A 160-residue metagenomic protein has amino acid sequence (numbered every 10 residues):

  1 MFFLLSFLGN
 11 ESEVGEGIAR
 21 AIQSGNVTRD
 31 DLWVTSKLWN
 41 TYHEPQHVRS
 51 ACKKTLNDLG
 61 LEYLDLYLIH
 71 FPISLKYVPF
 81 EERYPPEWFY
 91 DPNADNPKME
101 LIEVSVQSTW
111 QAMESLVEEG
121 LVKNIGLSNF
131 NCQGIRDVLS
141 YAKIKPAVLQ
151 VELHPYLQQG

Functional and structural regions predicted by a protein language model:
M1-L32, P45-S50, E62: N-terminal binding-site loop/beta-alpha segment at the start of enzyme catalytic domains that lines or forms
F2, V14, V34, T55 (+5 more regions): Conserved, mostly hydrophobic/aromatic
E11-A19, R49-L56, W110-E114, C132-R136 (+1 more regions): Generic structural signal for well-ordered alpha-helices, preferentially at hydrophobic/aromatic core positions
G17-R20, A51-C52, R83-P86, I144: Glycine-rich, phosphate-binding/catalytic loops in enzymes
A21-D30, L59-L61, E118-L121, A142-K145: Short helix-capping segments at alpha-helix termini
T28-Y42, L66-P72, E152-L153: A short, structured active-site edge motif that brings together acidic residues
N40, F71-G160: Beta/alpha (TIM)-barrel catalytic core signal, keyed to glycine-rich beta->alpha loops juxtaposed to Asp/Glu that bind
V48-I69, L116-E119: CE4/NodB-like, metal-dependent polysaccharide N-deacetylase domain that modifies extracellular/periplasmic N-acetylated
